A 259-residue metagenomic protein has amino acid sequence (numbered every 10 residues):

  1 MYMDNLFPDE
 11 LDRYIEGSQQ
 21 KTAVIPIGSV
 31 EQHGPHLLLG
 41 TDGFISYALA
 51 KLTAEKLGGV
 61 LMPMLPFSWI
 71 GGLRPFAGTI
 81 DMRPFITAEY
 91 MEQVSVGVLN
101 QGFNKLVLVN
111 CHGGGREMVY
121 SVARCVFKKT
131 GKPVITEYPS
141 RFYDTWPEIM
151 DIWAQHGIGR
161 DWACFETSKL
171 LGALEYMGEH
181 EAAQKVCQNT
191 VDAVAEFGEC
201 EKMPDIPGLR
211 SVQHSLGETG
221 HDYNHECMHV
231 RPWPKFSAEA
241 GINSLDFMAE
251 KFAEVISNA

Functional and structural regions predicted by a protein language model:
M1-G72, A77-F85, E89-K105, G113-A259: Extended, histidine- and acidic-residue-enriched regions that form the cofactor-binding/catalytic faces
